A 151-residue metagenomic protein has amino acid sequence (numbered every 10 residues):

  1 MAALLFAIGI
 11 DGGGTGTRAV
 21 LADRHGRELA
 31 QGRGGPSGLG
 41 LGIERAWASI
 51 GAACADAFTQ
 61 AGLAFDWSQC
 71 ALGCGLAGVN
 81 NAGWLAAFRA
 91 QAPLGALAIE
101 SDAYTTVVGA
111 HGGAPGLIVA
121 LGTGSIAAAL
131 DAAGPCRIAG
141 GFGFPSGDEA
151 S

Functional and structural regions predicted by a protein language model:
M1-A3, L94-V119: Conserved phosphate-binding catalytic cores of ATP/NTP-utilizing and phosphoryl-transfer enzymes
A2-A48, A52, P135-R137, G141-G143: Short glycine-rich, Thr/Ser-proximal phosphate-binding strand/loop in the N-terminal lobe of ATP-dependent enzymes
D11, G75, I118-G124, G140: Short beta-strand segments
T17-A22, V108, I118-V119, S125-L130: Short beta-strand scaffold segments in enzyme catalytic cores
D23-E28, A87-G95, G116, A132-I138: A glycine- and small-aliphatic-rich helix-loop capping segment at beta-alpha/alpha-beta transitions that lines
P36-G38, C54-I99, H111: Short beta-strand-loop/turn "lid" adjacent to the catalytic site in phosphate-handling enzymes
G42-I43, P115, I126-S151: Glycine/GP-enriched mid-protein hinge/lid loop-to-helix segment characteristic of carbohydrate kinases
